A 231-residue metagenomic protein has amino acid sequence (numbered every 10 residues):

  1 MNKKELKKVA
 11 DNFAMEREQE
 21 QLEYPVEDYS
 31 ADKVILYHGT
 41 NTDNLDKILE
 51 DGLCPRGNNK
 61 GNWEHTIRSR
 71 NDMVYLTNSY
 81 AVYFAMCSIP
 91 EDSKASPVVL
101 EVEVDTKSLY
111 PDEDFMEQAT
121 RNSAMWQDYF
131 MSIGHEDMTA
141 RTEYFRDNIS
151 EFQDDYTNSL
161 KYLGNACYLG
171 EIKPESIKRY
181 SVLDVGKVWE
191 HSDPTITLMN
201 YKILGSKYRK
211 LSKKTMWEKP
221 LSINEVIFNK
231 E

Functional and structural regions predicted by a protein language model:
N2-D72, S88-I89: ADP-ribose/NAD+-binding catalytic cleft of ART/PARP-like enzymes
Y37-T40, L76-N78, L100-D105: Short His-Asn-centered micro-motif
D43, Y80-Y83, D105-L109: Short, charged/polar surface micro-motifs in flexible loops or helix N-caps
K47, F84-M86, D112: Short helix/loop capping segments that flank catalytic or ligand/cofactor-binding pockets
R68-V82, P97: Short, well-structured alpha-helical interface segments that form or flank functional binding sites
Y80-K94: Short active-site loop/helix that positions an aromatic residue
A95-E231: Active-site and NAD+-binding cores of ADP-ribose-processing enzymes
